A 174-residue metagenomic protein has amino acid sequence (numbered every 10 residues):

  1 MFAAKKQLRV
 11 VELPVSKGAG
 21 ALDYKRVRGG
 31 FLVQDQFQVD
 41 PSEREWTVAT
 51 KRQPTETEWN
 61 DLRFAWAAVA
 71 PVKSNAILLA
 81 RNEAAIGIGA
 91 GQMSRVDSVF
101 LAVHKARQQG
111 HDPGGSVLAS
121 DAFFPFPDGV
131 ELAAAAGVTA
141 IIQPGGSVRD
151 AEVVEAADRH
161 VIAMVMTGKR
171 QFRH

Functional and structural regions predicted by a protein language model:
M1-H174: ATP-dependent carboxylate/acyl-activation modules
